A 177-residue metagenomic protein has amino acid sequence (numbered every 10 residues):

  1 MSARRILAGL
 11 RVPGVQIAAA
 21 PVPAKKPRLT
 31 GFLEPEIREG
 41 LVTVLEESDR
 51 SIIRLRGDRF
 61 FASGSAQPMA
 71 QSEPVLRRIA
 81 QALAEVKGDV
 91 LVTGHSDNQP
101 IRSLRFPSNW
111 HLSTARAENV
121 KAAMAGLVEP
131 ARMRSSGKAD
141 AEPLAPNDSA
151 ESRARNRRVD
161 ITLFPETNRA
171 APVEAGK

Functional and structural regions predicted by a protein language model:
M1-K25: Short terminal targeting/anchoring segments
G9-P13, F32, E36, I79-D89 (+2 more regions): Structured segments of extracytoplasmic/periplasmic soluble domains in secreted or envelope-associated proteins
A18-A20, T30, R38: Intrinsic-disorder/low-complexity signature in envelope-associated proteins
P23, P27-T30, F60-P74, R78 (+2 more regions): Periplasmic OmpA-like peptidoglycan-binding domain that tethers envelope proteins to the cell wall
I37-L41, E47-R50, R56, E85-K87 (+2 more regions): Extracytoplasmic
T43-V44, N147: Short amphipathic beta-strand and strand-loop transition segments with alternating hydrophobic
R50-S51, P100: Alpha-helical interaction segments
